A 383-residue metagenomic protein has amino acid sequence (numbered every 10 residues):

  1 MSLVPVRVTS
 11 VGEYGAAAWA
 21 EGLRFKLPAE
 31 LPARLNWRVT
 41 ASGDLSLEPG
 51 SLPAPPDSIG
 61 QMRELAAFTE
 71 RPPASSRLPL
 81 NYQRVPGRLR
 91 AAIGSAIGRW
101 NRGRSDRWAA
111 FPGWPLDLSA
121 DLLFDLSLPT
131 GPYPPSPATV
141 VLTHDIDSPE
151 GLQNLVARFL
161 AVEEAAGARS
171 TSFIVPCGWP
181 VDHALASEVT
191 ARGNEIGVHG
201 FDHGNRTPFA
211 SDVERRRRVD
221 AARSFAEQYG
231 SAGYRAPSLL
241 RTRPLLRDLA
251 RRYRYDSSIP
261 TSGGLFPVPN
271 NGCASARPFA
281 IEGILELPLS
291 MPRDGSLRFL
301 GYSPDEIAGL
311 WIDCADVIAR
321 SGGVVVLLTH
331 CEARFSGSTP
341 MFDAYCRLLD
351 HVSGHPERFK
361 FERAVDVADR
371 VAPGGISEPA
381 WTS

Functional and structural regions predicted by a protein language model:
M1-A184, Q228, R243, A250-R252 (+2 more regions): Terminal accessory/targeting
L142-D147, I196-R216: Glycine-rich phosphate-binding "P-loop"
I174-V175, Y234-L239, S258: Short His-Asn-centered micro-motif
A184-L185, P208-R216, L245-D248: Metal-dependent catalytic neighborhoods of phosphoester/phosphodiester hydrolases
G193-H203, Y253-C273, P278-A280: Acidic, His- and aromatic-enriched active-site or binding-groove loops in soluble protein domains that engage sugars
G197, R235, D256-S257, V326-L328: Conserved beta-strand positions in the central sheet of alpha/beta enzyme cores
R215-A226: An active-site-proximal "capping" alpha-helix that borders the catalytic cofactor pocket
P237, I259-T261, S290, H330: Conserved residues at the C-terminal ends of beta-strands
